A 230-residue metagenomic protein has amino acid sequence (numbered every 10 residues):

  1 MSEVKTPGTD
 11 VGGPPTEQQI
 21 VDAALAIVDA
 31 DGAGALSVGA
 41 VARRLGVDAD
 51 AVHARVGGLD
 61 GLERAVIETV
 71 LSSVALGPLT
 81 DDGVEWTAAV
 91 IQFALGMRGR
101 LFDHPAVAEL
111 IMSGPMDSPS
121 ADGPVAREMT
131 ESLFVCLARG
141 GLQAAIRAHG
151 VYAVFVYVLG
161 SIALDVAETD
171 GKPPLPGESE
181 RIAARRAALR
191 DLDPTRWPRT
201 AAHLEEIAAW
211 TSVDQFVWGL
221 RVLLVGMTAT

Functional and structural regions predicted by a protein language model:
M1-P15, A75, P194-E206: N-terminal intrinsically disordered/low-complexity leader segments
Q19, A23, I27, D31-A65: Helix-turn-helix
S37, E109-S113, T200: Short, hydrophobic secondary-structure boundary micro-motifs
I67-A75: Short, basic, alpha-helical segments at the C-terminal edge of helix-turn-helix-like DNA-binding modules
L76-A121, V125-E128: Hydrophobic alpha-helical connector segments
Q92, P115-G141, A145-Y152, A163-L164 (+2 more regions): Amphipathic alpha-helical packing segments from all-alpha helical-bundle domains
V156-G171, R190-W210, V225-T230: Amphipathic C-terminal alpha-helical segment
T169-A188: Short, charged amphipathic alpha-helical segments flanked by flexible coils
